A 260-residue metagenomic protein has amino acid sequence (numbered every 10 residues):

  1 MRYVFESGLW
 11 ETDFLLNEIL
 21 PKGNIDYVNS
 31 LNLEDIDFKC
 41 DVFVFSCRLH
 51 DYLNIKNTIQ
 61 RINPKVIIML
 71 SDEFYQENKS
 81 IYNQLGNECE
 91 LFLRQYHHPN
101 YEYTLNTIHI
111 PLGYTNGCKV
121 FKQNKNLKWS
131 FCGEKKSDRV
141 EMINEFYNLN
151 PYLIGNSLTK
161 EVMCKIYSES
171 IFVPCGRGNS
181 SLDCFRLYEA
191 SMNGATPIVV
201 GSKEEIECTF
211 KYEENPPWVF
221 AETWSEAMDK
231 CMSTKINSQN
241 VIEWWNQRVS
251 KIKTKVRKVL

Functional and structural regions predicted by a protein language model:
M1-F220, N240-L260: Nucleotide-sugar donor-binding catalytic core of glycosyltransferases
P217-N240: C-terminal "capping" alpha-helix adjacent to the active site of nucleotide-linked donor transferases in cell-envelope
